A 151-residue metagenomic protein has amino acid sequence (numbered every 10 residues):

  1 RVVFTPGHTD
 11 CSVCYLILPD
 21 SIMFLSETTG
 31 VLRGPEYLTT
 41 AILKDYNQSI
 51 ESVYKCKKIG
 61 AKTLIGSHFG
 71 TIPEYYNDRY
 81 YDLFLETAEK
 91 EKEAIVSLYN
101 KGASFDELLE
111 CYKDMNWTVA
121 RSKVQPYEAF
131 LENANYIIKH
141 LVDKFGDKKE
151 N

Functional and structural regions predicted by a protein language model:
F4-P6, D10-E86: Metallo-beta-lactamase
Y15-L16, S49, K55, I65 (+5 more regions): Broad hydrophobic/π-residue packing in well-ordered secondary structure
L83-A103: Charged, amphipathic alpha-helical linkers/stalks
S97-N151: C-terminal regulatory/interaction regions
